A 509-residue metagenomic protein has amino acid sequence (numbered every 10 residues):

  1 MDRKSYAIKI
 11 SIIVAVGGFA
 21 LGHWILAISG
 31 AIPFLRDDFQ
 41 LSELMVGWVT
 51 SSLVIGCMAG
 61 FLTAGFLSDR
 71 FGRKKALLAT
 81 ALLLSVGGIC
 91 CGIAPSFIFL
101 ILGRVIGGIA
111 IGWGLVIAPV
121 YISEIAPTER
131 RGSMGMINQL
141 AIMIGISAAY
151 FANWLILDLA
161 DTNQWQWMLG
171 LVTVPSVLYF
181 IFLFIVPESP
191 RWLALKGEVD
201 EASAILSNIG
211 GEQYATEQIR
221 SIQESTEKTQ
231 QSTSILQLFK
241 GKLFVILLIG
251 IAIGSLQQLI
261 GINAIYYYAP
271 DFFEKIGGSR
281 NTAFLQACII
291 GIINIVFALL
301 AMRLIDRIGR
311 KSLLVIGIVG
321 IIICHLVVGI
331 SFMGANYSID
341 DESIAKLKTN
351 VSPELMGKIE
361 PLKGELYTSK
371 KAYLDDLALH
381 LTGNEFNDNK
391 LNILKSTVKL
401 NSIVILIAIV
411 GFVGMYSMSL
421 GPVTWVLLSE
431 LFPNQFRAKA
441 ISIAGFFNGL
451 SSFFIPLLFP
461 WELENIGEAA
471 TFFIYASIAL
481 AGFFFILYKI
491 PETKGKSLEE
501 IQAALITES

Functional and structural regions predicted by a protein language model:
M1-D200, I205-S207, T226-S509: Alpha-helical transmembrane bundle of multi-pass membrane proteins
N208-Q218, Q230: Short intracellular "coupling" helices and adjacent cytoplasmic loop segments at the cytosolic face of multi-pass
